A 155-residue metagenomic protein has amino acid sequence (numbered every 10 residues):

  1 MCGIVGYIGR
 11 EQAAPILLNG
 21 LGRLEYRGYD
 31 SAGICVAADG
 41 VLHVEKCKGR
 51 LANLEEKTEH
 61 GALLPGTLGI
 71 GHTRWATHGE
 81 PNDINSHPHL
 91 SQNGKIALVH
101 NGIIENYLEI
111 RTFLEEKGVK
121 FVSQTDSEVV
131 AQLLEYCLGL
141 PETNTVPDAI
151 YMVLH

Functional and structural regions predicted by a protein language model:
M1-H155: Conserved short alpha-helical segments that host acidic/polar catalytic motifs at enzyme active sites
